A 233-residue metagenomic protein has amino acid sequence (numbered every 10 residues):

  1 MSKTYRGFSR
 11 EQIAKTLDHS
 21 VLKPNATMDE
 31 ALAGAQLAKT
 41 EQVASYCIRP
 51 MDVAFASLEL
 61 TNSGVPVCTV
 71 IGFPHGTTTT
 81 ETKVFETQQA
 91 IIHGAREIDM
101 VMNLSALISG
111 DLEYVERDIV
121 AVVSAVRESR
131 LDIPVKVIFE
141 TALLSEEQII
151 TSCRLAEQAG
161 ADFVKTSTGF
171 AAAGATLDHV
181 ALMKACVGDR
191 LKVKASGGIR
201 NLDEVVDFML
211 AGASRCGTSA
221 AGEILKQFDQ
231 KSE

Functional and structural regions predicted by a protein language model:
M1-S2, Q230: Polar low-complexity intrinsically disordered regions
K3-E41, M51-L58, N62-F73, T77-V193 (+1 more regions): Alpha/beta enzyme core
S196: Short hydrophobic "strand-cap" motifs at the C-terminus of beta-strands
Q227-E233: Generic C-terminal helix-cap and adjacent flexible tail
